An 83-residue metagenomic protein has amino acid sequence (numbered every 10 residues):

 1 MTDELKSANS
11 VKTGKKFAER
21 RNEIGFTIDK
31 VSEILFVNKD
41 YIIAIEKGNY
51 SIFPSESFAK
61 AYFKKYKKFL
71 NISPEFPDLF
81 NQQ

Functional and structural regions predicted by a protein language model:
M1-Q83: Cytosolic/nucleoplasmic/matrix-facing N-terminal domains/tails of membrane-anchored or organelle-targeted proteins
